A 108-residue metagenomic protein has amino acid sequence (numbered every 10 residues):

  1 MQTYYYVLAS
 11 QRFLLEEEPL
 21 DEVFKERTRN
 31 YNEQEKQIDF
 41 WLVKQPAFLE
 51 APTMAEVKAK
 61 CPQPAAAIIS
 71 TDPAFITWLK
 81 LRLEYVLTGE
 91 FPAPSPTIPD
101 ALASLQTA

Functional and structural regions predicted by a protein language model:
Y6-V7: Solvent-exposed, low-complexity segments and loops of surface/extracellular structural proteins
S10-P19, A47-A51, A74-I76: Short acidic, S/G/P-rich loop/turn micro-motifs used as interaction or catalytic elements
E17-T28: Well-ordered, non-membrane alpha-helical segments in soluble/globular domains
R29-E33, E56-A59: Beta-strand elements of modular eukaryotic interaction domains
E35-I38, Q63: Eukaryote-biased feature marking scaffold/signaling PDZ-domain proteins and nuclear chromatin regulators
A51-A108: Polybasic, proline/glycine-rich intrinsically disordered low-complexity segments
